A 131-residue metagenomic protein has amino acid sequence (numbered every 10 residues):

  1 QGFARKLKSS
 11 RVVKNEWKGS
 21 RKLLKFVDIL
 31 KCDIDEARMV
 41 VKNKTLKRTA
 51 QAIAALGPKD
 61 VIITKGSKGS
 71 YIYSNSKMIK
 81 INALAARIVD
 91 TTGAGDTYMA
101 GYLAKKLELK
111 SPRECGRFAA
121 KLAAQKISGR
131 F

Functional and structural regions predicted by a protein language model:
Q1-R48, K68-G69: Conserved beta-alpha-beta core of the PfkB/ribokinase-like small-molecule kinase fold
N15-K18, N43-F131: Conserved phosphate-binding/catalytic region of the ribokinase-like
